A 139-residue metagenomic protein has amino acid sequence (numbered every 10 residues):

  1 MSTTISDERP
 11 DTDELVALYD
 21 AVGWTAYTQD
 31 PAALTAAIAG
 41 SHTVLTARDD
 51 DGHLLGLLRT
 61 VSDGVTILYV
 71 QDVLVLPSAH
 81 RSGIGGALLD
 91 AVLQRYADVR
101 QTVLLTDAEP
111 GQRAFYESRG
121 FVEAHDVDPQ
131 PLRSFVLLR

Functional and structural regions predicted by a protein language model:
M1-Q29: Short amphipathic alpha-helix that is part of the acyltransferase structural core
S2-T3, R100-T102: Short active-site oxyanion
T35-T46, R100: A short helix-loop-beta-strand connector motif used in the catalytic cores of GNAT acetyltransferases and, in some
T46, H53-S62, T66-L74: Conserved beta-strand in the GNAT
V75, R81-Q94, S118: Conserved acetyl-CoA-binding loop-helix of GNAT-fold acetyltransferases
V103-R113, P129-L132, V136-R139: Conserved beta-strand-loop-alpha-helix junction that forms the acyl-donor binding cleft
E117-D126: Conserved acetyl-CoA-binding loop of GNAT-fold acetyltransferases
